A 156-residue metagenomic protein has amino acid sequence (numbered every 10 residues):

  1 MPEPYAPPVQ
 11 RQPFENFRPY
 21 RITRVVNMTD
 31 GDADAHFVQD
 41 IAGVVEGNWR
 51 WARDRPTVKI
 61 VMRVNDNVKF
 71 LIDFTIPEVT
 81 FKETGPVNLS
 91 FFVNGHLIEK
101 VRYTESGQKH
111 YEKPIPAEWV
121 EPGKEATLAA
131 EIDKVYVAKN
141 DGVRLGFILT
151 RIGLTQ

Functional and structural regions predicted by a protein language model:
M1-N67, V79-E83, V135-T155: Glycan-recognition and processing domains
R55-K59, N67-L71, Q108-E112, E125-T127: Intrinsic-disorder/low-complexity, polar/charged segments enriched in Ser/Thr/Lys/Arg/Asp/Glu/Gln
P56-V61, N65-K69, S90-F92, P116-V120: Intrinsically disordered, glycine/charged-rich N-terminal periplasmic/extracytoplasmic linker segments that lie
I72-F74, I152: Generic structural signal for small/hydrophobic residues in well-ordered secondary structure, especially within
F74-I76, I115: Hydrophobic beta-strand positions in extracellular immunoglobulin-like domains
K82-H96: Short, surface-exposed beta-strand/strand-loop-strand elements in extracellular ectodomains
H96-V120: Extracellular carbohydrate recognition and processing domains and analogous Trp-centered ligand-binding platforms
E118-E131: Noncatalytic modules at the cell exterior or secretory-pathway interfaces, chiefly beta-strand-rich lectin/adhesion
